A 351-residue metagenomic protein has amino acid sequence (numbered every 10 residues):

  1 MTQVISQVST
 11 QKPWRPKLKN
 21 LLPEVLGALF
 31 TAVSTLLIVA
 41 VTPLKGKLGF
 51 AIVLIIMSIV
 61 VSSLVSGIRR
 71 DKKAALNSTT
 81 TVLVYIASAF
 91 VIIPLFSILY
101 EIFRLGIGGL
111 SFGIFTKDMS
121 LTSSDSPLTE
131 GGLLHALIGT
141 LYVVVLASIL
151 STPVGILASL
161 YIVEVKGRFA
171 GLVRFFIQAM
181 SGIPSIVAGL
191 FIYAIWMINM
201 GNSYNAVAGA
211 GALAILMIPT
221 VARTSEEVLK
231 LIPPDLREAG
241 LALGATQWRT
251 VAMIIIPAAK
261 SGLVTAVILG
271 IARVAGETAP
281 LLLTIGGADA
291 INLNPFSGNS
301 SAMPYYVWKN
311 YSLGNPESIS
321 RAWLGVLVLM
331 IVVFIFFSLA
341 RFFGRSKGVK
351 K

Functional and structural regions predicted by a protein language model:
K47-I55, E130-Y161: Transmembrane alpha-helix signature in integral membrane proteins
S63, L229-K230, L241, T265-I268 (+1 more regions): C-terminal transmembrane helix and the adjacent membrane-cytosol boundary/short C-terminal tail of inner/organellar
V65-K73, A147-I177, L190, R341-R345: Transmembrane-helix boundary motif in ABC transporter permease subunits
S97-T129, A290-F296: Short membrane-interfacial helix/loop motifs at transmembrane-helix boundaries
Q178-L213: Generic hydrophobic transmembrane alpha-helix motif, especially the helices
Q247-I285: Transmembrane alpha-helices
L281-M330: Interhelical loop and adjacent transmembrane-helix boundary motif in polytopic membrane transport permeases
